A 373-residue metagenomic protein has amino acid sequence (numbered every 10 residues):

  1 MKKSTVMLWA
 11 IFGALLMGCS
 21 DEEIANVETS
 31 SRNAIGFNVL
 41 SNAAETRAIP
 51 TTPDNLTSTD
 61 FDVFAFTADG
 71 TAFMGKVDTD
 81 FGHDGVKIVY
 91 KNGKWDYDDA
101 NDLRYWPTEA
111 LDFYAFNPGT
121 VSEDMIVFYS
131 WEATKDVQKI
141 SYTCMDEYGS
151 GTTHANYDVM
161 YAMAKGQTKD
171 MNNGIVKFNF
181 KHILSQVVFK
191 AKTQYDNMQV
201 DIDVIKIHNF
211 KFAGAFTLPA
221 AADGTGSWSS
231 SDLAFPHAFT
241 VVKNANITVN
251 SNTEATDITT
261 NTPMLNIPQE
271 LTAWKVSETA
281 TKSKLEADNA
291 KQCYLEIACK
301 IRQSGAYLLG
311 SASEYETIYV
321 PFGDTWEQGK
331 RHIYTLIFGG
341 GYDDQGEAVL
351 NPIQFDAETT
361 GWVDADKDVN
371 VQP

Functional and structural regions predicted by a protein language model:
M1-M7: Bacterial N-terminal signal peptides that target proteins for export
L15-G18: C-terminal motif of bacterial Sec signal peptides marking the signal peptidase cleavage site
E23-F212, A238-M264, E270, E296-A298 (+2 more regions): Short, low-hydrophobicity acidic/polar segments
T153, E286-K291: Intrinsic-disorder-associated interaction segments
K177-F178, H182, V187-V188, Q194-D257 (+2 more regions): Extracellular/surface-associated beta-sandwich interaction domains
T260-A287: Short, hydrophobic beta-strand segments
